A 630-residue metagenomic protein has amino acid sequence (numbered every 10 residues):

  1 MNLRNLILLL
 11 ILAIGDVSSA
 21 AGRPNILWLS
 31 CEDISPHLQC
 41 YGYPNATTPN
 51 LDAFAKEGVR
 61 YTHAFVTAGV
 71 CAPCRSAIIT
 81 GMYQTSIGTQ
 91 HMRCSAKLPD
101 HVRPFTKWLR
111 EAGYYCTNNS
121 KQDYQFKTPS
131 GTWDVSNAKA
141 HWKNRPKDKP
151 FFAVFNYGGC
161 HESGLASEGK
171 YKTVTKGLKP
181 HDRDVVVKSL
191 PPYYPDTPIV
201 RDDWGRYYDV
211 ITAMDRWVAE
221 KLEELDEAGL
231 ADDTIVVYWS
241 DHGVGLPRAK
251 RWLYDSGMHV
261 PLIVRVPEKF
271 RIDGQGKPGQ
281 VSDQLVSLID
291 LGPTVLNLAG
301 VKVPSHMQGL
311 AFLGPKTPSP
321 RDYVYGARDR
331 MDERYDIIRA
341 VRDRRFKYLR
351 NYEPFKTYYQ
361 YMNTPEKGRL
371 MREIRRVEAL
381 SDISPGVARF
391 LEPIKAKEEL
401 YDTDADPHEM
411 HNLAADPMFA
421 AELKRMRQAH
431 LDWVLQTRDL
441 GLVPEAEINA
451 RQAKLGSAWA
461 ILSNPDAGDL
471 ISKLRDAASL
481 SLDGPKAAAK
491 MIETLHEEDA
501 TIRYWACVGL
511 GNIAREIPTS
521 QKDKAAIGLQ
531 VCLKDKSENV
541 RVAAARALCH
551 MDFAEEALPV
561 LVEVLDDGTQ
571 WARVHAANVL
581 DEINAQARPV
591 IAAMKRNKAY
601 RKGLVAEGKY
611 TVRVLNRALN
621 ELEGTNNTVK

Functional and structural regions predicted by a protein language model:
N2-L9: Sec-dependent signal peptide recognition, specifically the positively charged N-region followed immediately by
N5, R334-D336, A396: Short beta-strand-initiation
L12, V17-E392, P407-Q428: Formylglycine-dependent sulfatase
A21-P24, H496, G509: …; additionally, a secondary subgroup of soluble metalloenzymes is captured
A396-M410, T437, N464-L482, V508: C-terminal substrate/ligand-recognition segments
D404-I461: Long, contiguous interaction/recruitment modules in multidomain scaffold/adaptor proteins
G468-P485, T501-T519, V531, N539-F553 (+2 more regions): Structural detector for internal amphipathic alpha-helices that build alpha-solenoid repeat scaffolds
G484-H496, E516-L533, A554-D566, Q586-A599 (+1 more regions): Amphipathic alpha-helical scaffolding segments comprising HEAT/armadillo-like alpha-solenoid repeats
